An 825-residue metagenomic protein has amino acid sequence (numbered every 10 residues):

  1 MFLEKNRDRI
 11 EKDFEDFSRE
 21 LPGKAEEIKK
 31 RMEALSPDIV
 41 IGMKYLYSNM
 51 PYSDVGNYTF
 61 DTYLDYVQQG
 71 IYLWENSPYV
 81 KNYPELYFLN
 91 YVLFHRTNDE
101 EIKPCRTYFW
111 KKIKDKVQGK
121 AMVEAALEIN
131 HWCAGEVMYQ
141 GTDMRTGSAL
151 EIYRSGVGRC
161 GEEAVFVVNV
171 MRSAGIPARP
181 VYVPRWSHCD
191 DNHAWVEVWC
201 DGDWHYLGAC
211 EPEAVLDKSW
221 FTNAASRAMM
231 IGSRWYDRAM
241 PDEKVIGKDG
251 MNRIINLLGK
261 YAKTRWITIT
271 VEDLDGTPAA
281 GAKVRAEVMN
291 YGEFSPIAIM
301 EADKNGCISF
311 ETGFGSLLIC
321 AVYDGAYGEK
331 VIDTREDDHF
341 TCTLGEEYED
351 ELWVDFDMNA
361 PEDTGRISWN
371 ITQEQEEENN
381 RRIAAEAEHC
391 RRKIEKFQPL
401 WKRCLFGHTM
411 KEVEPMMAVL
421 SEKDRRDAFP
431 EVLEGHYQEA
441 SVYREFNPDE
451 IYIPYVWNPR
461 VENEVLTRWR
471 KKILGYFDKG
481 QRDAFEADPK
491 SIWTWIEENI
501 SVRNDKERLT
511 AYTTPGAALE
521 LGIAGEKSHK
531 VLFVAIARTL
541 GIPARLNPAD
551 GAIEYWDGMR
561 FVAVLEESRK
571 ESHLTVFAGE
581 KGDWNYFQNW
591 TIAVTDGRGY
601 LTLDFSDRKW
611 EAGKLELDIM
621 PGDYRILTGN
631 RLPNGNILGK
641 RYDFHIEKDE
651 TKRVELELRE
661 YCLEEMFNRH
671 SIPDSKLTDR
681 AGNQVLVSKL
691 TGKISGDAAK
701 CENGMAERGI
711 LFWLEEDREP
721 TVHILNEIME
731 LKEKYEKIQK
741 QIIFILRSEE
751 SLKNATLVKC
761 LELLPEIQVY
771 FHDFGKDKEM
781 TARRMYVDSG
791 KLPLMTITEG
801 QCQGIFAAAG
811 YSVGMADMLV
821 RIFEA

Functional and structural regions predicted by a protein language model:
M1-S155, Q375-L521, V531: Secondary-structure boundary elements
F2, K111-H131, Q140-L150, S155-D249 (+8 more regions): Hydrophobic/aromatic-rich core segments of domains that either
D201, K304-I319, Y323-A326, I332-R335 (+3 more regions): Short Pro-Gly-centered beta-turn/loop motif in secreted/extracellular proteins
W266, L274-E293, F314-G315, E580-D604 (+1 more regions): Short, ordered, surface-exposed loop/turn motifs in non-cytosolic proteins
N290-E311, D596-L615: Short, acidic Ser/Thr/Gly-rich low-complexity loop/linker segments typical of extracellular and cell-surface proteins
K693-I728, Q741-I745: Short active-site neighborhood of thiol/selenol oxidoreductases, capturing the structured segment around
L757-L792: Short, internal strand/loop/helix patches that form the active-site neighborhood or redox-interaction surface
G790-S812: A short, hydrophobic beta-strand/beta-hairpin element that forms part of a small beta-sheet core
